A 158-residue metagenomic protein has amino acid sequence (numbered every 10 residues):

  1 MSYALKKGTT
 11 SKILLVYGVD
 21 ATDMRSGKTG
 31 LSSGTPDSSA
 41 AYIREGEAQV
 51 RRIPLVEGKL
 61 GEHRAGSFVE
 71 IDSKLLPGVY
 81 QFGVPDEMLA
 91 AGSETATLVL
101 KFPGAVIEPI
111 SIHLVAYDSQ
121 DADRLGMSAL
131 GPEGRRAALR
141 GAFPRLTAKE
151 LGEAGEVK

Functional and structural regions predicted by a protein language model:
S2-E45, K158: Beta-strand-rich structural segments
A4, T97-V99, S111-H113: Ser/Thr- (and often Asn-) enriched beta-sheet segments in non-cytosolic proteins
I13-L15, Q81-P85: Exposed aromatic-hydrophobic patches
L15-V16, A96-L100: Contiguous beta-strand segments of beta-sheet-rich domains
A40, F82, L98-L100: Preference for bulky hydrophobic residues occupying beta-strand positions in well-ordered beta-sheet regions
I43-A65, F102-E108, L114-K158: Fibrous stalk/shaft segments of extracellular and virion attachment machinery
H63-G83, A91: Aromatic sugar-binding surface patches on proteins that engage polysaccharides or sugar-phosphate polymers
L89-T97: Short glycine/proline/serine/threonine-rich loop/turn segments at secondary-structure transition edges
